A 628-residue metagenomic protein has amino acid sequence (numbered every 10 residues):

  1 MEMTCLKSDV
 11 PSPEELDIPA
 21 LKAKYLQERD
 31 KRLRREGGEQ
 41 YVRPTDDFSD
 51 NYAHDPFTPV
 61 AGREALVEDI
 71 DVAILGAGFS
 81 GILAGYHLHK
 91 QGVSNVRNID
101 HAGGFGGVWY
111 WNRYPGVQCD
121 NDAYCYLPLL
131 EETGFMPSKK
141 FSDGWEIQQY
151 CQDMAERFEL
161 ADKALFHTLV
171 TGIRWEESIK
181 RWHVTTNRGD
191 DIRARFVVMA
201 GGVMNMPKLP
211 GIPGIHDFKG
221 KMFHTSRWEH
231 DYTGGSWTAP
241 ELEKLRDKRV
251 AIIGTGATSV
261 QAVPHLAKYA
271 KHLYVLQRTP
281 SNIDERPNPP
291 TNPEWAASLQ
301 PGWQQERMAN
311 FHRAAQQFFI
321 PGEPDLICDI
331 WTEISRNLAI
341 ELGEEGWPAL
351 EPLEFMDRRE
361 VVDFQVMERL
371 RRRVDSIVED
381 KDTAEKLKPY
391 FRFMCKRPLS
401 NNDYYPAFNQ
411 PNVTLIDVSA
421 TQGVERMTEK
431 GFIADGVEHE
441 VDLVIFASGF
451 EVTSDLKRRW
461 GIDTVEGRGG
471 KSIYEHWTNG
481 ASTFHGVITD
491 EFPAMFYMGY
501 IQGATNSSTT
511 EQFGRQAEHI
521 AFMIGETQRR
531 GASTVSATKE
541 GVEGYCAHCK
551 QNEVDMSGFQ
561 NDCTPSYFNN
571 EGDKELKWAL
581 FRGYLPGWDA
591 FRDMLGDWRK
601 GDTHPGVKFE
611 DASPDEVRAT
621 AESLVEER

Functional and structural regions predicted by a protein language model:
E2-V72, A77, H89-H216, G220 (+4 more regions): N-terminal FAD-binding dinucleotide-binding subdomain shared by FAD-dependent oxidases/monooxygenases
G81-I82, S259: N-terminal Rossmann-fold NAD(P) dinucleotide-binding loop
W228: Short, acidic/glycine-rich phosphate-metal binding loop used to engage nucleotide
T233-W237: Membrane-interface transmembrane helices that cradle and orient dolichyl/undecaprenyl
V250: Conserved class I S-adenosyl-L-methionine
